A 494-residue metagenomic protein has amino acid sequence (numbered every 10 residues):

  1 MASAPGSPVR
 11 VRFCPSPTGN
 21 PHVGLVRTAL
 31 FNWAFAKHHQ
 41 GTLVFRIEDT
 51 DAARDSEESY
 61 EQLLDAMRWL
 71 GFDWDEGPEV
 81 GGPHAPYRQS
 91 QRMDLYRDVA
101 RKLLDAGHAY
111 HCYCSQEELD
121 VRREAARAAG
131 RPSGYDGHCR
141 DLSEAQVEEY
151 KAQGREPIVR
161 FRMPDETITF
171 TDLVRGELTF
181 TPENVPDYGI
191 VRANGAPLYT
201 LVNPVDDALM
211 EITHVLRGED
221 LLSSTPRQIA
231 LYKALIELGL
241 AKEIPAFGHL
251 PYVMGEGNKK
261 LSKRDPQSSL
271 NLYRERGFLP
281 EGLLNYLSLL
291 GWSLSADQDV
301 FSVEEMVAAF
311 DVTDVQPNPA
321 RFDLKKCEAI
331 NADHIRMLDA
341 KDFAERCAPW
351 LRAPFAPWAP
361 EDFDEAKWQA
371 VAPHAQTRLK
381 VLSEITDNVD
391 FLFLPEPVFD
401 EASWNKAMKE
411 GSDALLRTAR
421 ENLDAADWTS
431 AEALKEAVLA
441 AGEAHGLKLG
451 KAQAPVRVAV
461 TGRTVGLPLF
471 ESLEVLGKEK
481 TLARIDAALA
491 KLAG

Functional and structural regions predicted by a protein language model:
A2-A129, S224-K242, G282: N-terminal Rossmann-like or analogous alpha/beta NTP/dinucleotide-binding catalytic cores that position adenine
V11-P17, F45-D49, M210-L216, S268 (+2 more regions): Glycine- and acidic
N32, L63, L103, G107 (+8 more regions): Residue-level signal for inorganic ion chemistry
I47-D51, E219, P251-M254, C327: Acidic, glycine-rich active-site loops and adjacent beta-strand->loop/helix elements that engage anionic groups
W74-E79, A241-F247, S295-Q298, A353-V371 (+4 more regions): Short, surface-exposed acidic
Y110-H111, S115-H249, M254-L261, S269 (+1 more regions): Active-site cores that bind ATP or allylic diphosphates and position pyrophosphate for catalysis
I236-L238, A246-F399, T461-G494: Catalytic adenosine-cofactor/nucleotide-binding cores of aminoacyl-tRNA synthetases and other
A344, W404-T464: C-terminal accessory/binding modules appended to enzymatic or scaffolding proteins
